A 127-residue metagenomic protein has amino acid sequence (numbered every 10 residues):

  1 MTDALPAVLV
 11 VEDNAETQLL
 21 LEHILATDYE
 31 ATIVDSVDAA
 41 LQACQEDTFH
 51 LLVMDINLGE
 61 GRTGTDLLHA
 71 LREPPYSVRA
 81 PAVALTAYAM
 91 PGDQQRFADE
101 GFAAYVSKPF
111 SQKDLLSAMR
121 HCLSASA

Functional and structural regions predicted by a protein language model:
L5-A15, L21, L52: Conserved acidic segment of CheY-like receiver
N14-T32: Two-component/phosphorelay signaling modules centered on CheY-like receiver
Y29-V37, Q42-A43, V106: Short hydrophobic/Thr-rich beta-strand motif most characteristic of the beta2 strand and flanking loop of CheY-like
T48-M54, L58: Active-site beta3 strand of CheY-like receiver
T63-V78: Short amphipathic alpha-helix used as the core "switch/output" element in two-component signaling
D66, A89-A104: Alpha4 helix (beta4-alpha4-beta5 surface) of REC/receiver domains from two-component response regulators
V83-L85: Hydrophobic/aromatic residues positioned on beta-strands within the core alpha/beta folds
F110-M119: C-terminal output helix
